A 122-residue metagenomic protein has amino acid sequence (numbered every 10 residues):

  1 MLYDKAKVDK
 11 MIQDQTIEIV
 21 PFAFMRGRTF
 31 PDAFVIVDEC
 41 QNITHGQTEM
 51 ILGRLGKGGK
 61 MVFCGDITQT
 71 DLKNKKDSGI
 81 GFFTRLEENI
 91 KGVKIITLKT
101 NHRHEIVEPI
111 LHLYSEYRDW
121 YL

Functional and structural regions predicted by a protein language model:
M1-V37, Q41-L122: Conserved helicase motor core of SF1/SF2 NTP-dependent helicases
